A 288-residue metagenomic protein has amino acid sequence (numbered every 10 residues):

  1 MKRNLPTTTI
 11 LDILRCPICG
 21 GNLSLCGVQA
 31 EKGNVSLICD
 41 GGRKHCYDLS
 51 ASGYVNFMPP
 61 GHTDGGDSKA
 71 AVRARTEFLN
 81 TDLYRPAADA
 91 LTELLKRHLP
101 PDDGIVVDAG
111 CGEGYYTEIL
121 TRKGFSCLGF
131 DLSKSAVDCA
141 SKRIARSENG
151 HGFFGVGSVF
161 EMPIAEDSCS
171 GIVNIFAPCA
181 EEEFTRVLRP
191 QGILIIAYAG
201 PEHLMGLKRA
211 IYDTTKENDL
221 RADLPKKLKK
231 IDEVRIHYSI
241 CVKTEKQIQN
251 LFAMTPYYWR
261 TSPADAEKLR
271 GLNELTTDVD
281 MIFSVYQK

Functional and structural regions predicted by a protein language model:
M1-G65: N-terminal auxiliary segments of SAM/dcSAM-dependent transferases
I10-L11, I236-K288: Conserved Class I S-adenosyl-L-methionine
K69-P86: Class I SAM-dependent methyltransferase Rossmann-like catalytic core, especially the SAM/SAH-binding loop
D82-D102: Conserved alpha-helix/loop element of class I SAM-dependent methyltransferases that forms part of the SAM/SAH-binding
I105-V107, G112-E161: Class I SAM-dependent methyltransferase SAM/SAH-binding core
F160-G171: A short acidic, Gly/Pro-enriched loop at the edge of an enzyme's catalytic core that lines a small-molecule cofactor
L188-R189: Helix-to-beta-strand junctions that scaffold the AdoMet/dcAdoMet cofactor pocket in Class I SAM-dependent enzymes
G192-P201: Conserved beta-strand signature within the Rossmann-like core of class I S-adenosyl-L-methionine
